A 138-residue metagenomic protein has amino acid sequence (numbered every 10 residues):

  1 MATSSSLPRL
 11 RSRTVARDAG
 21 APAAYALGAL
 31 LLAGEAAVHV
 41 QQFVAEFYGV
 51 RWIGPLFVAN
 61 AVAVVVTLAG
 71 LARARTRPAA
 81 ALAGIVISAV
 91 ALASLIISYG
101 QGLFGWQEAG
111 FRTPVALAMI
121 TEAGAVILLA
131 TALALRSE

Functional and structural regions predicted by a protein language model:
A2-E138: Membrane-interface extramembranous regions
